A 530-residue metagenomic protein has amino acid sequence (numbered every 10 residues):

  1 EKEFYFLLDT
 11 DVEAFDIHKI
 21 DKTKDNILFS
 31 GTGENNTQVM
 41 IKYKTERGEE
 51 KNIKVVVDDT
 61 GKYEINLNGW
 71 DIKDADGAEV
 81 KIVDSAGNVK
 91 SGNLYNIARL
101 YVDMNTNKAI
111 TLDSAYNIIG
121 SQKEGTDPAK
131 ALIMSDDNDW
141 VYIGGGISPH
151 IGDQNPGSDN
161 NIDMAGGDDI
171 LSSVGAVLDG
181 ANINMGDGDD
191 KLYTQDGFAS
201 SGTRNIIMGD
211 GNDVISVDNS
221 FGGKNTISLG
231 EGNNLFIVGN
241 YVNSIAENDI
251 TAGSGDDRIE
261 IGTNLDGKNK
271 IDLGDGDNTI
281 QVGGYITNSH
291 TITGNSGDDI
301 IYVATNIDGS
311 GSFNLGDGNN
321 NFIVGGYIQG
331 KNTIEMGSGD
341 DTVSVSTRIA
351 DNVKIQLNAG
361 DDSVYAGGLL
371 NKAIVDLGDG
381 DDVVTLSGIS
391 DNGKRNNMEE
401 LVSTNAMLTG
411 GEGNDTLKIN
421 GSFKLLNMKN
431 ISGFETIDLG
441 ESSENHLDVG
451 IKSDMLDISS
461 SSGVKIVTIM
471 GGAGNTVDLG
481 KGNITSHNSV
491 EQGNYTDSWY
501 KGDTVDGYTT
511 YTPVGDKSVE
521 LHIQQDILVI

Functional and structural regions predicted by a protein language model:
K2-E13, G92-L100: Flexible, low-complexity linkers/stalks enriched in Thr/Pro that connect modular domains
L8, L100, T476-L479, N483-I530: Low-complexity acidic/polar repeat-biased segments
Y43, I170-G175, D190-D196, V214-N219 (+12 more regions): Extracellular beta-strand repeat scaffolds in secreted/surface proteins
G61-I65: Short strand-edge motifs at loop-to-beta-strand transitions and within beta-strands of extracellular beta-rich domains
L67-D76: Surface-exposed, short loops/turns at beta-strand junctions within beta-sandwich domains
R99-D169: N-terminal segments that cap or nucleate solenoid repeat domains
D103-M104, L112, M134, I143 (+20 more regions): Glycine-centered beta-turn/loop sites at beta-strand termini
S114, D127, D136-N138, G145 (+22 more regions): Extracellular, beta-strand-rich repeat scaffolds characterized by small/acidic residue-biased motifs
